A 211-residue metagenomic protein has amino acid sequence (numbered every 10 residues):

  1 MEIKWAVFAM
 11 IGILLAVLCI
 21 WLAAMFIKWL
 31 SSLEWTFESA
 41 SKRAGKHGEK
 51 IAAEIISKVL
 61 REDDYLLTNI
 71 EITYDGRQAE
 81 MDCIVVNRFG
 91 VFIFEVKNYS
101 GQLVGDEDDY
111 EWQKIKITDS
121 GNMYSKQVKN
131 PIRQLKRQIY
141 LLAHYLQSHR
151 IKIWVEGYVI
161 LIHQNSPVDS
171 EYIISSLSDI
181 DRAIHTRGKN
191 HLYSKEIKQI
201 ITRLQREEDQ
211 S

Functional and structural regions predicted by a protein language model:
M1-A79, V86-V91, K97-E107, E111-S211: Surface-exposed interaction regions that form or flank ligand-binding interfaces
